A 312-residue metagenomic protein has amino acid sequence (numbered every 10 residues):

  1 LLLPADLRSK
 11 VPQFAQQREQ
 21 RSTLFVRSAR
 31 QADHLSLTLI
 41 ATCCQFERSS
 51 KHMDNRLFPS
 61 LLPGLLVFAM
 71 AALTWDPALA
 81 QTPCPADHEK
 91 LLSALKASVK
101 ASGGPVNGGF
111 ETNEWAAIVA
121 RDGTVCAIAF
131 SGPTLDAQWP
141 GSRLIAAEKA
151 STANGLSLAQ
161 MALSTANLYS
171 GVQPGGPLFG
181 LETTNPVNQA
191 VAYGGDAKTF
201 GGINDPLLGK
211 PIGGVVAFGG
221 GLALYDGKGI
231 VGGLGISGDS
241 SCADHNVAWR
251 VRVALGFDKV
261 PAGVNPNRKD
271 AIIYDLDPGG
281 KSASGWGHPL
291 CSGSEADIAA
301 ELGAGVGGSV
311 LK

Functional and structural regions predicted by a protein language model:
D6, D33-H34, H52: Intrinsic-disorder-associated, low-complexity terminal segments enriched in Asp/Asn/His/Tyr and depleted of Lys/Arg
R8-R18: Hydrophobic, low-acid, alpha-helix-prone terminal segments
F25, R30-T38: Short, composition-biased linear "edge" segments at structural boundaries
C43-C44: Cysteine-centered motifs
M53-L65: Bacterial N-terminal signal peptides that target proteins for export
P63-T74: Bacterial N-terminal signal peptides
W75-A80: Sec/Tat signal peptide C-region and signal peptidase I cleavage site
Q81-K312: Flexible, solvent-exposed loop/hinge segments and secondary-structure transition points
